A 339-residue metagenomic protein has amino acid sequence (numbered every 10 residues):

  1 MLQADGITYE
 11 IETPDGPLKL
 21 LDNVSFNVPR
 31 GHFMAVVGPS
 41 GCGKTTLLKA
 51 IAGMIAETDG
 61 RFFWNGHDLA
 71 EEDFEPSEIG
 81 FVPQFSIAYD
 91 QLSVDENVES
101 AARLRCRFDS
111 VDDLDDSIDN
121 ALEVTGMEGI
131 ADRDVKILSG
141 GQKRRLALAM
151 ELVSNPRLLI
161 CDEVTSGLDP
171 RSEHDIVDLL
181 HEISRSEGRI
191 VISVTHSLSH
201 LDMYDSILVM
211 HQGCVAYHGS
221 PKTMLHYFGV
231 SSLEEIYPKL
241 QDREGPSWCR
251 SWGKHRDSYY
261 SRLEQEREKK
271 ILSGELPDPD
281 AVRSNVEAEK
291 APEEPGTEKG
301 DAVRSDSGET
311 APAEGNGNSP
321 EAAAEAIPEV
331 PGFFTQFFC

Functional and structural regions predicted by a protein language model:
M1-G6, I11, P17, W64 (+2 more regions): Topological signature of polytopic alpha-helical transporters
V37-P39: The feature captures the beta-strand-to-loop junction immediately N-terminal to the Walker
A52: Helix-to-loop junction immediately C-terminal to a conserved catalytic motif
F85, D90-R107, S117: Q-loop/switch helix immediately C-terminal to the Walker
D113-I130: Conserved ABC ATPase "signature" region
D134-L138: Conserved ABC ATPase signature
L148, I176: Hydrophobic anchor residue at the start of the ABC signature
E151-L152: ABC ATPase C-loop
